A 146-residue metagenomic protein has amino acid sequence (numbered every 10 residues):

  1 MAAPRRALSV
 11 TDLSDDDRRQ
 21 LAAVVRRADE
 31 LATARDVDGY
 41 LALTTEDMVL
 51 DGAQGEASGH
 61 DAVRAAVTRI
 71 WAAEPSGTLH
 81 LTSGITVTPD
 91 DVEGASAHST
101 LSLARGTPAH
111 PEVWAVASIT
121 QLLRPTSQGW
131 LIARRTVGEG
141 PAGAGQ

Functional and structural regions predicted by a protein language model:
M1-A42: Short, low-complexity N-terminal intrinsically disordered segments enriched in polar/charged residues
A2, A7, S96, V116-Q146: Short beta-strand edge/turn micro-motifs at domain boundaries
A3-V10, P75-T86, S102-R105, L131-I132 (+1 more regions): C-terminal-biased regions
R19-Q20, V63-I70, E74, T120 (+1 more regions): Rossmann-fold NAD(P)H-dependent dehydrogenase/reductase core
D29-L31, A73-P75, P108: Short helix-to-loop capping/linker segments positioned immediately adjacent to catalytic or ligand/cofactor-binding
V37-S102: A solvent-exposed, acidic/Ser-Thr-rich amphipathic alpha-helical stretch
H80-T82, W114-I119: Short, surface-exposed coil-to-beta transition loops
L103-V113: Short, cysteine-centered beta-strand-loop-beta hairpins and adjacent loop/turn segments enriched in charged/polar
